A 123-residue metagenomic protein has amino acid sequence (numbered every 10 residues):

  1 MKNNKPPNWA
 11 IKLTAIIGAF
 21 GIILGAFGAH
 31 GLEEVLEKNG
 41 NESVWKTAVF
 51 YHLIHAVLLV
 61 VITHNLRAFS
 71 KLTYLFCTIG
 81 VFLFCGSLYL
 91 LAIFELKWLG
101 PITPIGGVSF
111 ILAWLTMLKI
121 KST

Functional and structural regions predicted by a protein language model:
M1-T123: Polytopic transmembrane helical bundles with strong interfacial aromatic enrichment
